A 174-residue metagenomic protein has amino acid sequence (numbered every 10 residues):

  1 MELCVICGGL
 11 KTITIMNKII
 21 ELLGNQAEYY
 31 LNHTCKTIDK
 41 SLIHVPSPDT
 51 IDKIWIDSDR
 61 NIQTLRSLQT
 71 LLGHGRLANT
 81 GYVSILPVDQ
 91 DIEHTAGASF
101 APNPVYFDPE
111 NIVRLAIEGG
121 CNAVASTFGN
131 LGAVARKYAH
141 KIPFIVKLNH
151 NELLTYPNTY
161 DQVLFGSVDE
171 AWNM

Functional and structural regions predicted by a protein language model:
M1-C7: Short, low-complexity, charge-dense intrinsically disordered segments
V5, T12-T14: Generic short N-terminal amphipathic or hydrophobic helices
G8-L10, A98: Intrinsically disordered, low-complexity regions
I15-H94, G132-K141: N-terminal amphipathic alpha-helix/helix-capping segment at the start of soluble metabolic enzymes
S47, S58-Q63, D108, T127 (+1 more regions): Alpha-helix initiation/capping motif
V83-S84, N122-V124: Hydrophobic beta-strand segments of well-ordered beta-sheets in folded domains
I92-H94, A98-A123, N130-M174: Alpha/beta enzyme core
